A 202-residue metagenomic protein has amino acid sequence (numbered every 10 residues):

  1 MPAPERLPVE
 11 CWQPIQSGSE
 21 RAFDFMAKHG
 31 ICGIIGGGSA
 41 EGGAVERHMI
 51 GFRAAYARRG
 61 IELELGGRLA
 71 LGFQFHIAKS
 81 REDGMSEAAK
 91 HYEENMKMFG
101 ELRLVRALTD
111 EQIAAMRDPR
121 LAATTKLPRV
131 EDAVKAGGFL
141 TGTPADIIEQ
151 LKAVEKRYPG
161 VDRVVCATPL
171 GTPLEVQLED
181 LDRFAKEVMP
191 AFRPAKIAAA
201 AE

Functional and structural regions predicted by a protein language model:
M1-I31, E46, I50, G60-L63: Internal, glycine-rich beta/alpha segment that forms the wall or movable "lid" of small-molecule/cofactor binding
P2, G43-Y158, R193-E202: An alpha-helical appendage that flanks or caps ligand/catalytic pockets
V9-P14, I31-G36, G67-F73, V154 (+1 more regions): Hydrophobic faces of well-ordered beta-strands that scaffold small-molecule active sites in alpha/beta enzyme cores
C11, M26, F52, G84 (+3 more regions): Conserved, mostly hydrophobic/aromatic
S17, S39, F75-I77, L170: Active-site-proximal loop/turn and secondary-structure-junction residues that shape catalytic pockets, frequently
S19, V45, I147, Q177 (+1 more regions): Aromatic/hydrophobic pocket-lining residues that form the small-molecule binding cavity in soluble enzyme cores
G37-G42, V165-V176: Glycine-rich, proline-tolerant flexible connector loops at the mouths of alpha/beta enzymes
A78-D83, L174-R183: Short glycine/threonine-rich loop-to-helix capping motif typified by GTGT followed within a few residues by an Asp-Pro
